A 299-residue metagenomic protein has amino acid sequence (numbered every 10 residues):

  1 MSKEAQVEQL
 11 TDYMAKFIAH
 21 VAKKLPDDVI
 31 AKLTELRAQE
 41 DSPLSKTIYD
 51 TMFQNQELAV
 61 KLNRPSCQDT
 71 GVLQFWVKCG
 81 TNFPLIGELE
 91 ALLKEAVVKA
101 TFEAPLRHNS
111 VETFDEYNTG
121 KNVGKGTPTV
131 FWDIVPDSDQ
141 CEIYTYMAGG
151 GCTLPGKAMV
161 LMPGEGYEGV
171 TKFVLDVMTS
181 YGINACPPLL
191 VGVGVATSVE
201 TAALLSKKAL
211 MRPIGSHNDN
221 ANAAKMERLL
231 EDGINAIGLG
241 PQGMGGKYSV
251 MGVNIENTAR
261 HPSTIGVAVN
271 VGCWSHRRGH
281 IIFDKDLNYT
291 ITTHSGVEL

Functional and structural regions predicted by a protein language model:
M1-L299: Non-transmembrane, aqueous-exposed alpha-helical and coiled segments at domain scale
